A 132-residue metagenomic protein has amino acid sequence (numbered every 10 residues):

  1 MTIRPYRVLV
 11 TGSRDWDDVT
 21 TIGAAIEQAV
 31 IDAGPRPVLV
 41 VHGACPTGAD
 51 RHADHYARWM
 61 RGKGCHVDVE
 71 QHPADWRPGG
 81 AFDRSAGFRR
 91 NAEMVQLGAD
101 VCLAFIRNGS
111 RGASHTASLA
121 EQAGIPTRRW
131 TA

Functional and structural regions predicted by a protein language model:
T2-V8, D15-A132: Acidic/glycine-enriched connector segments
